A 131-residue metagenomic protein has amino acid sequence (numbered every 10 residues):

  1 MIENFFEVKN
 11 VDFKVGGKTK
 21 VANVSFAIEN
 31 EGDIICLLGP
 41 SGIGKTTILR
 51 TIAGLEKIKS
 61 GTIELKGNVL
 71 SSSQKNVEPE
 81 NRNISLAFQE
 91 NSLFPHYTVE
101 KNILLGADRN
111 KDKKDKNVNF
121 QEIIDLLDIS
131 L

Functional and structural regions predicted by a protein language model:
M1-V8, F13-E31, S73-N76, K111: A short, flexible loop at the N-terminus of ABC-type nucleotide-binding domains that lies
I34-C36, L86: Short beta-strand immediately N-terminal to the Walker A/P-loop
L38-P40: The feature captures the beta-strand-to-loop junction immediately N-terminal to the Walker
A53: Helix-to-loop junction immediately C-terminal to a conserved catalytic motif
G61-S72, V118: Conserved ABC transporter NBD signature motif
V69-S85, R109: ABC ATPase NBD coupling module
Y97-G106: Short coil-to-helix segment of the ABC ATPase nucleotide-binding domain corresponding to the Q-loop/switch region
K114-L131: Conserved ABC ATPase "signature" region
